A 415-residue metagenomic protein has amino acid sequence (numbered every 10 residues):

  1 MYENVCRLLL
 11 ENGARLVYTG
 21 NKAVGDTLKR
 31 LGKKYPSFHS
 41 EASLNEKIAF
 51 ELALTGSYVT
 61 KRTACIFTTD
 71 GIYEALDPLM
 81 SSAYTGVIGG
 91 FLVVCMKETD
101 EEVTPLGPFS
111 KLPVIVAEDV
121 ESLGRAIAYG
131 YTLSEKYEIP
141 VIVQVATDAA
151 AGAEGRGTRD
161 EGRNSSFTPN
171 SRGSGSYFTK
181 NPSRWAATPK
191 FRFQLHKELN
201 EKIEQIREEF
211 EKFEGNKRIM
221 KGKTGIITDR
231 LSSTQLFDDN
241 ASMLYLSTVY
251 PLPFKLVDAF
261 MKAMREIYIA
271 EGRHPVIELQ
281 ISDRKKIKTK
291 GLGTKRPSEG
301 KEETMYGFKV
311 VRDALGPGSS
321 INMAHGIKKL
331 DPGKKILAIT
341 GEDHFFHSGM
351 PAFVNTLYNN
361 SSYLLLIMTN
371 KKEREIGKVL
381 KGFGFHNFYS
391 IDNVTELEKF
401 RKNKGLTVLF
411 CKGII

Functional and structural regions predicted by a protein language model:
M1-R15, A117-E302, S390-V394, E398-I415: Flexible, low-complexity linker and terminal segments
M1-V120, D148, N240, D283-K334: Thiamine diphosphate
L10-R15, K33-P36, T55-K61, Y84-V87 (+10 more regions): Generic secondary-structure signature for well-ordered alpha-helical cores
G25-K29, T99-T104, T234-Q235, L252-L256 (+2 more regions): Short, glycine/polar-rich helix-capping loops at beta-to-alpha or helix-loop-helix junctions that flank or form
T27-R30, L52, D77-S81, L256-F260 (+3 more regions): A short acidic, amphipathic alpha-helical/loop segment
R62-A64, G90-L92, P140-I142, K223 (+4 more regions): Residue-level preference for the first positions of well-ordered beta-strands
I66-T68, L92-M96, I142-A146, I227-D229 (+4 more regions): Short beta-strand segments
G307-V408, K412-I415: Thiamine diphosphate
